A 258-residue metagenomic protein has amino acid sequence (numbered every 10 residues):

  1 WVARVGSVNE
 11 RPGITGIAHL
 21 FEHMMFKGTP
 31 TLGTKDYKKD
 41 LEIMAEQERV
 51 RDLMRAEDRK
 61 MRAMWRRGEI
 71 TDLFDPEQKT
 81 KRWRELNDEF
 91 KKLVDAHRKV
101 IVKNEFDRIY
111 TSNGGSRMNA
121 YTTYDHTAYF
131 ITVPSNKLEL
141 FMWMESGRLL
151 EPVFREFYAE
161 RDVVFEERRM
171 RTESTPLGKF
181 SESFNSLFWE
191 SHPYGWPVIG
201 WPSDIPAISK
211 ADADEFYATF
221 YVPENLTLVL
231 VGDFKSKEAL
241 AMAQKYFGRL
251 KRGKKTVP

Functional and structural regions predicted by a protein language model:
W1-D40: Active/ligand-binding-proximal structured segments within catalytic/core domains that scaffold catalytic residues
Y37-V257: Charge-rich, well-structured scaffold segments of protease-associated domains
